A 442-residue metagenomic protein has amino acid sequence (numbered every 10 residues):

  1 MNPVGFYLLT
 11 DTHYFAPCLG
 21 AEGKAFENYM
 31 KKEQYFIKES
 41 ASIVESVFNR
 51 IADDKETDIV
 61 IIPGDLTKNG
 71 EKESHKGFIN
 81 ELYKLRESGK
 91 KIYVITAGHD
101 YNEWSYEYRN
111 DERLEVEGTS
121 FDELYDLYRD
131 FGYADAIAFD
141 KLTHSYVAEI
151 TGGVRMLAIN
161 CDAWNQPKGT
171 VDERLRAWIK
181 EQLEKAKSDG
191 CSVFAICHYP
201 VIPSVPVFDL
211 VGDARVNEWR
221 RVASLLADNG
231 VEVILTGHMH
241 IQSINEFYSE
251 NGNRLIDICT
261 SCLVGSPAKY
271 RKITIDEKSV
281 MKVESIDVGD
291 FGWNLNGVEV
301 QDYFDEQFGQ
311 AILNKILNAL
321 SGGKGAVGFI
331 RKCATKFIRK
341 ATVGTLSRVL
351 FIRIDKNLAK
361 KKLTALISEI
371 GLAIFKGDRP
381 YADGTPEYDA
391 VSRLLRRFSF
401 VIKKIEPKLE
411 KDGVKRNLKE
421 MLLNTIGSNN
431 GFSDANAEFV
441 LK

Functional and structural regions predicted by a protein language model:
M1, N294-K442: Non-catalytic terminal accessory segments
M1-K72, D172: N-terminal active-site segment of His-dependent metallophosphoesterases
M1-Y7, A16-L19, T143-A158, S188 (+2 more regions): Beta-strand-turn-beta hairpins that frame and shape the catalytic cleft of phosphate-ester-processing enzymes
D11, G64-D65, A97-G98, H198 (+1 more regions): Active-site glycine-centered loops adjacent to acidic/histidine catalytic or metal-binding residues that shape
F15-P17, K68-E71, Y101-S105, N165-P167 (+4 more regions): Short catalytic/ligand-binding loop motif for oxyanion handling, primarily in non-cytosolic enzymes, centered on
D53-I59, K91, R155-L157, Q166-I256 (+4 more regions): His/acidic metal-ligating clusters that form di-metal
K72, G77-K180, N251, K272 (+1 more regions): Extended active-site neighborhood of metal-dependent phosphoesterases/phosphodiesterases
E284-L295: Short, solvent-exposed aromatic-acidic interface loops
